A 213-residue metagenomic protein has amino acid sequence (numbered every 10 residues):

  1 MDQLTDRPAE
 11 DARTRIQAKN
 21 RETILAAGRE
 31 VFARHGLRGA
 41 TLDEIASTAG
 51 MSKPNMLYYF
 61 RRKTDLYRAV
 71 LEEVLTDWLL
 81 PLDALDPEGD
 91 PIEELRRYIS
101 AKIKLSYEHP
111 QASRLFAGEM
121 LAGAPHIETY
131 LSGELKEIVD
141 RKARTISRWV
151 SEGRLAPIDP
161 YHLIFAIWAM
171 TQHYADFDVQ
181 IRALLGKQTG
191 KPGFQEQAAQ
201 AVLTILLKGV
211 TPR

Functional and structural regions predicted by a protein language model:
M1-P8, K104, E108, K136 (+2 more regions): C-terminal peripheral helix-coil segments that are non-catalytic and often amphipathic
N20, K63, V70, V74 (+6 more regions): Hydrophobic/aromatic residues within well-ordered alpha-helical segments
R21-E22, L42, T64, R68 (+6 more regions): Short, structured helix-loop boundary elements
T23, A27, V31-D65, A69: Helix-turn-helix
R68-R97, V139-S147: Amphipathic alpha-helical linker/stalk segments
D83-R114, E152, P160-I167, E196-A199: Hydrophobic alpha-helical connector segments
Y107-T129, F177-L185: Amphipathic alpha-helical segments used for helix-helix packing
L115-E119, G133, A166, M170: Short acidic/histidine-centered micro-motifs embedded in hydrophobic/aromatic stretches that mark compact functional
